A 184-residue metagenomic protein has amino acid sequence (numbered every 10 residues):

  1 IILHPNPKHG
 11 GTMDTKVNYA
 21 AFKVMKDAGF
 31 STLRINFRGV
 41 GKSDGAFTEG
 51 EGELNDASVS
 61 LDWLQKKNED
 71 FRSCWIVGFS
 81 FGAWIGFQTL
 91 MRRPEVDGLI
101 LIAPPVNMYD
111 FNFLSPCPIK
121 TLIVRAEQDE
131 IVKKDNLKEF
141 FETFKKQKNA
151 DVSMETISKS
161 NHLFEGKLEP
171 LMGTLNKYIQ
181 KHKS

Functional and structural regions predicted by a protein language model:
I1-N68: Serine-hydrolase catalytic machinery in alpha/beta-hydrolase-like enzymes
N68-F79: Alpha/beta-hydrolase fold nucleophile elbow
G78-G86: Gly/Ala-rich beta-loop-alpha elbow adjacent to hydrolase catalytic centers
C117-R125, D129: Short beta-strand/loop motif that positions the catalytic acidic residue of the alpha/beta-hydrolase fold
Q128-V132, H162-L163: Acidic catalytic loop of the alpha/beta-hydrolase fold
K133-T143: Short alpha-helix in the alpha/beta-hydrolase fold that links the catalytic acid
E142-L163: Catalytic histidine neighborhood in serine/cysteine hydrolases with alpha/beta-hydrolase-type architecture
E165-Y178: Post-His helix in hydrolase/transferase enzymes
